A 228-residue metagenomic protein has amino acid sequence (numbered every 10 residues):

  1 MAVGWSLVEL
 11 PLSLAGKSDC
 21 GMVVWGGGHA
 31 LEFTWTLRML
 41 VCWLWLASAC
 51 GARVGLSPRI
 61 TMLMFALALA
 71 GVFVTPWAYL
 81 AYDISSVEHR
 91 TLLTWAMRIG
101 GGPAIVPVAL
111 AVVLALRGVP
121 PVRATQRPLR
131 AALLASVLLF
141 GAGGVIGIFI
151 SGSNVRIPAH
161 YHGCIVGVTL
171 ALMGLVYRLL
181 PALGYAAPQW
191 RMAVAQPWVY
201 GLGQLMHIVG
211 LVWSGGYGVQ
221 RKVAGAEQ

Functional and structural regions predicted by a protein language model:
M1-V3, L67-G71, Q196-V212: Hydrophobic alpha-helical membrane-insertion segments
A2, M64-W77, A104-V106, F140: Hydrophobic alpha-helical transmembrane segments of multi-pass membrane proteins
W5-G21, L37-L63, A78-L93, L110-L134 (+3 more regions): Juxtamembrane membrane-water interface segments of multi-pass membrane proteins, especially cytoplasmic-side
W25-L37, T91-P107, Y161-T169, Q228: Alpha-helical transmembrane segments of polytopic membrane proteins
G141-V145: Acidic/histidine-rich
H162-V176, G201, L205: Core segments of alpha-helical transmembrane spans in multipass integral membrane proteins
